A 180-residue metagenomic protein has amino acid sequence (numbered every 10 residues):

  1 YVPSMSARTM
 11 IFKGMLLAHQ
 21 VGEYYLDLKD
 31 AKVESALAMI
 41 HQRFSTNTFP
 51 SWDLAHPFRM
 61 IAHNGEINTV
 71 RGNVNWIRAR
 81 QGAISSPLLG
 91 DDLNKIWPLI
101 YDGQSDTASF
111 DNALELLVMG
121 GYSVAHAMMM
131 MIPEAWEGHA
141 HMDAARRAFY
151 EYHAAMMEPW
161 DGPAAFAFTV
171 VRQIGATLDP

Functional and structural regions predicted by a protein language model:
Y1-P180: Conserved short alpha-helical segments that host acidic/polar catalytic motifs at enzyme active sites
